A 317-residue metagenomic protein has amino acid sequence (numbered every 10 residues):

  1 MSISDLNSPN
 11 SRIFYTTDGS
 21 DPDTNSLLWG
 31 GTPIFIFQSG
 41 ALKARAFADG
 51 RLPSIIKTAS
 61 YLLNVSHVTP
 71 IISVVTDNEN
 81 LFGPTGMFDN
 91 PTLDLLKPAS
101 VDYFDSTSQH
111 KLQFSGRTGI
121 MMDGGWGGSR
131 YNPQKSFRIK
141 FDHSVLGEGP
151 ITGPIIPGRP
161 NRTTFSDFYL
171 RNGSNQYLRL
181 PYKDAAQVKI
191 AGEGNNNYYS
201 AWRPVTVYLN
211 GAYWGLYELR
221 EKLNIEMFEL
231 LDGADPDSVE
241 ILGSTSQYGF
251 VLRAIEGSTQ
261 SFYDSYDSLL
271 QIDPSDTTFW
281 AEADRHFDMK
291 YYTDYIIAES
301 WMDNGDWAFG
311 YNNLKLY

Functional and structural regions predicted by a protein language model:
M1-I120, G124, H143: Short, compositionally stereotyped local motifs that mark structural "simplifiers"
D5-S8, V65-H67, T92-L95, L112 (+4 more regions): Extracellular/periplasmic catalytic domains that process cell-envelope and extracellular macromolecules
R12, A41-L42, P98, Q134-R138 (+2 more regions): A common structural microfeature
P53-I55, Y199-A201, A308-N312: Acidic/polar loop patches that form or flank catalytic/metal-binding clefts of enzymes that bind anionic ligands
A99-S108, Y182-N196, Q271: Zn2+-dependent metallopeptidase catalytic core
R117-G128, L219-I225: A short, sequence-level motif marking secondary-structure junctions
S136-Y177, E193-S200, T206-W307: Internal "kinase-insert"/substrate-recognition segments embedded within catalytic cores of ATP-dependent enzymes
N313-Y317: Basic, amphipathic juxtamembrane/active-site segments that coordinate anionic phosphate or diphosphate groups
